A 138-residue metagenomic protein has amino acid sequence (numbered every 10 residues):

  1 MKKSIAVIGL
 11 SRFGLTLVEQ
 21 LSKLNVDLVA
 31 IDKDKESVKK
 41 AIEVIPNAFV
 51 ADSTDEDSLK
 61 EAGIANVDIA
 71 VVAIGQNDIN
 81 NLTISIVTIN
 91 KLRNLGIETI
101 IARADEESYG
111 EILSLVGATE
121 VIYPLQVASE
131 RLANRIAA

Functional and structural regions predicted by a protein language model:
M1-A138: Cytosolic regulatory regions of ion transport systems
